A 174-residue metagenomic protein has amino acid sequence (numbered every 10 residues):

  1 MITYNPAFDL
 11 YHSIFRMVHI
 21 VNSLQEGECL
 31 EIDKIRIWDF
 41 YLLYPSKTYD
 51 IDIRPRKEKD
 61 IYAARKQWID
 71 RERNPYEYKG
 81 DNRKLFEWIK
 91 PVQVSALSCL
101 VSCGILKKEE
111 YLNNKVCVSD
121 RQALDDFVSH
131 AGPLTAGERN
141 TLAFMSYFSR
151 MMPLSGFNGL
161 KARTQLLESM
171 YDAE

Functional and structural regions predicted by a protein language model:
M1-L10: Intrinsically disordered, low-complexity serine/threonine- and proline-rich regulatory segments
L10-I37: Positively charged, polyanion-binding regions of nucleic-acid-associated proteins
I37, L43-Y76: A glycine-rich, hydrophobic loop/mini-helix early in the fold
Y41-S46, E77-K90: Short helix-coil junctions and helix-kink-helix linkers
F86-S102: Short amphipathic alpha-helical interaction segments
S98-L112: A short, conserved structural fragment
N113-D120: Minor-groove-contacting beta-hairpin "wing" of winged helix-turn-helix DNA-binding domains
A123-E174: Glycine-rich, aromatic-bearing surface loops/beta-hairpins
